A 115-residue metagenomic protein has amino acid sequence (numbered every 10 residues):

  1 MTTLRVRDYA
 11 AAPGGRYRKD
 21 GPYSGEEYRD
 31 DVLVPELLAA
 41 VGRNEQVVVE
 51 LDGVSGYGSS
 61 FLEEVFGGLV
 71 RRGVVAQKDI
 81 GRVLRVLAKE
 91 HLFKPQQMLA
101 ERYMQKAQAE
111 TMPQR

Functional and structural regions predicted by a protein language model:
M1-D8: Short amphipathic
D8-A100: Amphipathic alpha-helical interaction surfaces in cytosolic regulatory modules
Q108-R115: Extended, charge-rich low-complexity interaction segments
